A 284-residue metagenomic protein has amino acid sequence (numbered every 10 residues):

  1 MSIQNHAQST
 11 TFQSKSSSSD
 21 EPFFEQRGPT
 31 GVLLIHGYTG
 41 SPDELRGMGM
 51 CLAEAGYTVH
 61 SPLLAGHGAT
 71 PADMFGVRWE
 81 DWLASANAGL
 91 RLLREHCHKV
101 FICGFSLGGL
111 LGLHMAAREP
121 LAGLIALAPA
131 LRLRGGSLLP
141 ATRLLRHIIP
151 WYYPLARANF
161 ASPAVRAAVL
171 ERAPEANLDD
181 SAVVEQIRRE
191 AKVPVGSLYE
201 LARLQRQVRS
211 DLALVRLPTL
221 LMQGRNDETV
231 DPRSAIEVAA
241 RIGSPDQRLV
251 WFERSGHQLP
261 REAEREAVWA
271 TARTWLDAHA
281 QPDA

Functional and structural regions predicted by a protein language model:
T39-G49: The serine-hydrolase catalytic nucleophile loop
L52-P71: Conserved alpha/beta-hydrolase
T70-F101: Catalytic nucleophile-loop/oxyanion-hole region of alpha/beta-hydrolase and closely related hydrolase-like folds
L107, L111-A191: Alpha/beta-hydrolase-fold enzymes
P194-D211: Active-site nucleophile elbow and catalytic-triad environment of alpha/beta-hydrolase enzymes
V215, L221-Q223, D227: Short beta-strand/loop motif that positions the catalytic acidic residue of the alpha/beta-hydrolase fold
E228-S234: Conserved alpha/beta-hydrolase "acid-adjacent" motif
R248-A284: Catalytic active-site module of serine/aspartate enzymes centered on a nucleophile-bearing elbow/loop
